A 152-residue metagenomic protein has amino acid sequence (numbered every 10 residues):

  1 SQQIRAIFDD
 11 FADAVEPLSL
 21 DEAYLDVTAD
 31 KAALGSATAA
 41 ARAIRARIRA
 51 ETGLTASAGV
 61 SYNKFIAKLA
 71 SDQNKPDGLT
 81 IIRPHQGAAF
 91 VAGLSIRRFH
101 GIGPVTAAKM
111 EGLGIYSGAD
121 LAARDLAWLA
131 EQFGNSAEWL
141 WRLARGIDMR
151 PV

Functional and structural regions predicted by a protein language model:
S1-R142, D148-V152: Gly/Gly-Pro- and Ser/Thr-rich, intrinsically disordered tail segments characteristic of DNA damage-repair and tolerance
